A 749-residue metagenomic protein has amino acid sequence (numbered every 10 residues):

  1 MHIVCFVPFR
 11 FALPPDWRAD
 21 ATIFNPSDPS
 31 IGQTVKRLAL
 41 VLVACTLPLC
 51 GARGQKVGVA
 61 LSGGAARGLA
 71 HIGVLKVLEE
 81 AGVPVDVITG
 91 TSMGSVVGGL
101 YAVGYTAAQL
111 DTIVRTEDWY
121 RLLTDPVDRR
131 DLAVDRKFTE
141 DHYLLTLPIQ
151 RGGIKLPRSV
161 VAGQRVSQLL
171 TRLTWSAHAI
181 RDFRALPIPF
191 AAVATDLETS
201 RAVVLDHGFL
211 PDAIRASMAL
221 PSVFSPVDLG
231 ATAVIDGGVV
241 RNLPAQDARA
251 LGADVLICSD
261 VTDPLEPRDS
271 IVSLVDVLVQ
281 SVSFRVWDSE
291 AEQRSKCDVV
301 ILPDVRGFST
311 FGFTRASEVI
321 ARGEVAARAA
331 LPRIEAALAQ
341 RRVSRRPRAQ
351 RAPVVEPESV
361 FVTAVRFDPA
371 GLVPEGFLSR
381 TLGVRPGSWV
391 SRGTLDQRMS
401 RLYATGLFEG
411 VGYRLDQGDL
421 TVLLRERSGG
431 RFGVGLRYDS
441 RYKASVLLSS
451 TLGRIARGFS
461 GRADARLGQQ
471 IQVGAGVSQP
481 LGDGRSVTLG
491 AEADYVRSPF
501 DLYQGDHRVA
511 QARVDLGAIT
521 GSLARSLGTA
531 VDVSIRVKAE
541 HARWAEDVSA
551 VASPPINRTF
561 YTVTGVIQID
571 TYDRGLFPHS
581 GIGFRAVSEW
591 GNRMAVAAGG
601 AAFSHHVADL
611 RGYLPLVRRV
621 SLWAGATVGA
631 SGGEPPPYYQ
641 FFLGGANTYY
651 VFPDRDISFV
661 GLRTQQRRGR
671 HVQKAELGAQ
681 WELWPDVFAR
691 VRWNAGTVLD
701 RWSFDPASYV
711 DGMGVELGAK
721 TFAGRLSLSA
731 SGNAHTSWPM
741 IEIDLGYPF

Functional and structural regions predicted by a protein language model:
H2, D28, G51-T91, G99-S400 (+2 more regions): Patatin-like phospholipase
K36-V41: Sec-dependent signal peptide recognition, specifically the positively charged N-region followed immediately by
V43-G51: Hydrophobic h-region of N-terminal signal peptides that target proteins for export in Gram-negative bacteria
A194-D196, D206, P303, F367-G371 (+10 more regions): Flexible glycine-/small-residue-rich
R392-G393, R398, G412-Q568, Y572-R574 (+3 more regions): Gram-negative/organellar outer-membrane beta-barrel architecture
R431-L436, A550-A552, F560-W684, V691-W693 (+1 more regions): C-terminal outer-membrane beta-barrel translocator/porin domains of Gram-negative envelope proteins and their
